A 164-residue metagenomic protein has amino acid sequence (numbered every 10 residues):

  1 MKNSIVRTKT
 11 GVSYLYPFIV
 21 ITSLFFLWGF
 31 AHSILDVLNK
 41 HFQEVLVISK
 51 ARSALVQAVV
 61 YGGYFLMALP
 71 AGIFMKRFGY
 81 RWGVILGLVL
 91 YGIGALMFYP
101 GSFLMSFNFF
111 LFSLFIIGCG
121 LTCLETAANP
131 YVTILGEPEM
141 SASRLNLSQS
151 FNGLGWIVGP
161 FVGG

Functional and structural regions predicted by a protein language model:
Y16-I48, A128-N129: Extracytoplasmic
H41, G72-I73, R77: Membrane-interface helix termini in secondary transporters
L55-I73: Central cavity-lining transmembrane alpha-helices of secondary-active solute carriers, predominantly the Major
G63-M67, G120, G155: MFS transmembrane alpha-helix packing/gate-lining sites
V89-L104: C-terminal ends and interior cores of transmembrane alpha-helices in multi-pass membrane transporters/permeases
C123-E137: Intracellular juxtamembrane helix-capping segments at the cytosolic ends of symmetry-related transmembrane helices
M140-G163: Glycine-rich segments within core transmembrane alpha-helices of 12-TM secondary carriers
